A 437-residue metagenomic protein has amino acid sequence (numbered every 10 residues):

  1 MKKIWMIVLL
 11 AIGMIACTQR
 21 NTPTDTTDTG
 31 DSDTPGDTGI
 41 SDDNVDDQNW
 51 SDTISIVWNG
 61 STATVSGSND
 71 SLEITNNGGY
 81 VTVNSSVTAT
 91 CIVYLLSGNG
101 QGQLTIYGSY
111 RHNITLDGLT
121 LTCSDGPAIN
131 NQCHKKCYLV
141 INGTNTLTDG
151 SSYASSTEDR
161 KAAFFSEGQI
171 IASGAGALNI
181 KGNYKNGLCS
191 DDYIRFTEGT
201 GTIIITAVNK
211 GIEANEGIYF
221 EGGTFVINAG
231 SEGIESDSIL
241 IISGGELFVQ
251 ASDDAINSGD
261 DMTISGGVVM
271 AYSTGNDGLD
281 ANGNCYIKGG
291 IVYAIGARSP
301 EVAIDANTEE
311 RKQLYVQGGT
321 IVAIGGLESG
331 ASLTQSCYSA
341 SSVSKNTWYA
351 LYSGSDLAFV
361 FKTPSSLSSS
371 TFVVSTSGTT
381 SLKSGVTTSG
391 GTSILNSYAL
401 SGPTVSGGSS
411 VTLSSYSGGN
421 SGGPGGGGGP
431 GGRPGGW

Functional and structural regions predicted by a protein language model:
M1-I4: Positively charged n-region of N-terminal signal peptides that target proteins for export
M6-L10: Sec-dependent N-terminal signal peptides
G13-A16: C-terminal motif of bacterial Sec signal peptides marking the signal peptidase cleavage site
T18-W437: A composition-driven surface/loop motif
